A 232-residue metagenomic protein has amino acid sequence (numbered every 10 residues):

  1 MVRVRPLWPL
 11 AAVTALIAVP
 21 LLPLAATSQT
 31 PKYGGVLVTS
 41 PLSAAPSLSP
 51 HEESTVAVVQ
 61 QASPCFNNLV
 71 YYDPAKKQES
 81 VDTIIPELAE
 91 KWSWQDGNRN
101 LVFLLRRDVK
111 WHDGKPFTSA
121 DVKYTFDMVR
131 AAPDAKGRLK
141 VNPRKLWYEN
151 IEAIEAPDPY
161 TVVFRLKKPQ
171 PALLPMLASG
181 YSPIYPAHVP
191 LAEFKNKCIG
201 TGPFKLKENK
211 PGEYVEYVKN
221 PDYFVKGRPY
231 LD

Functional and structural regions predicted by a protein language model:
M1-Y33, K91, A153: Short, low-complexity disordered leader/linker segments with a strong preference for bacterial N-terminal type II
K32, L104, K123, N142-P186: Surface-exposed binding/hinge segments that line and control ligand-binding clefts or catalytic entry sites
Y33-A44, E90, N100-V102, V122-T125 (+4 more regions): Short, well-ordered beta-strand elements
S40-D96, D127, K197-T201: N-terminal lobe/hinge region of extracytoplasmic solute-binding protein
L42-A45, E53, P74-A75, G97-R99 (+8 more regions): Solvent-exposed coil/turn segments that connect beta secondary-structure elements in extracytoplasmic/periplasmic
P64, E87, L104, F117 (+4 more regions): Extracytoplasmic/secreted proteins, especially bacterial periplasmic and envelope-associated proteins
Y71-E79, Q170-D232: Gly/Pro-rich hinge or "lid" segments in bacterial periplasmic/extracellular proteins
E90-A135, V163: Aromatic- and charge-enriched surface segment that lines or borders ligand/interaction sites
